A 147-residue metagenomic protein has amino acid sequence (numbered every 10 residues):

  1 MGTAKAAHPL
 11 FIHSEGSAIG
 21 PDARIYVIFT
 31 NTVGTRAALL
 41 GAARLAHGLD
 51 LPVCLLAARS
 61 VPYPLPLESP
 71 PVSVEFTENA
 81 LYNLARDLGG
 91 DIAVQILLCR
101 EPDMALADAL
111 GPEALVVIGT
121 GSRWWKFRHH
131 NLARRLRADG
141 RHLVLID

Functional and structural regions predicted by a protein language model:
M1-I19, R86-V116, S122-R123, L132-L143: Structural beta-alpha unit
G16-E68, G90, D139, I146: Small/aliphatic-rich secondary-structure junction motif
Y26-I28, V116-G119: Structural motif
T35, V74, I96-C99: A conditional alpha-helix N-cap/helix-loop micro-motif detector
L40-A43, S69-P70, A109, H130-A133: Short, glycine/charged-enriched secondary-structure capping and boundary segments
A46, L81-A85: Conserved hydrophobic residues forming the short capping helix/wall of the S-adenosyl-L-methionine
E68-Y82: Acidic, Ser/Thr-rich peripheral helices and adjacent loops at domain boundaries
W125-F127: Glycine/Thr-rich phosphate-binding loops of Rossmann-like dinucleotide-binding domains
